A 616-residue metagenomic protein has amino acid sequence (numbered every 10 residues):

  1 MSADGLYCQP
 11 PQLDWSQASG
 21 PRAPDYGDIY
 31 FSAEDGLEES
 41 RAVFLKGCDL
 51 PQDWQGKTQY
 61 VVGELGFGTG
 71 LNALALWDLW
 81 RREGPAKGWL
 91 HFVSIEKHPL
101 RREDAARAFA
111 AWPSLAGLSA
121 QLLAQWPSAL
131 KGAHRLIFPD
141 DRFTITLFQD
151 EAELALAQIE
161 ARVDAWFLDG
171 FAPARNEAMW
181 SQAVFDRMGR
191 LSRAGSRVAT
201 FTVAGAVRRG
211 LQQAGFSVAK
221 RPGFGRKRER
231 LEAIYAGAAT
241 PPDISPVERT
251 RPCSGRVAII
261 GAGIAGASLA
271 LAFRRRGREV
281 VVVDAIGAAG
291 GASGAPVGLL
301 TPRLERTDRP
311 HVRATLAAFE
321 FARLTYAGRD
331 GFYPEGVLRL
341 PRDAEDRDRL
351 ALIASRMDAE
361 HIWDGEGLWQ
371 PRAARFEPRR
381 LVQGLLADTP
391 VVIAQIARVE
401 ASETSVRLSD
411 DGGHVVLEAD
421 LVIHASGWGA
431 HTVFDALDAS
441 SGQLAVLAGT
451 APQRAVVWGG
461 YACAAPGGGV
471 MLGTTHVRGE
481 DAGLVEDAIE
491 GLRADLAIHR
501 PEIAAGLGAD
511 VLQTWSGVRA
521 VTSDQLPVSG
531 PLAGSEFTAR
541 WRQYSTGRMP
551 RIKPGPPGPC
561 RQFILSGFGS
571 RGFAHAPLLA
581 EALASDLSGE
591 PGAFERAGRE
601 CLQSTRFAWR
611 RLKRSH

Functional and structural regions predicted by a protein language model:
M1-Y60, W77-P113, T605, R610: Rossmann-like AdoMet
D53-R162, Q182: The AdoMet/dcAdoMet-binding core of the Class I SAM-like
A116-S119, R306-T307, G331-R339, D358-L386 (+2 more regions): Helix-loop-beta segment of a Rossmann-like dinucleotide-binding subdomain
S181-A194: A short glycine-rich, Lys/Arg-flanked "PGG" loop and its adjoining helix->strand segment in the class I
A239-C253, A258, G263-R276, A285 (+5 more regions): Active-site substrate-recognition segment that forms the wall of the catalytic cavity or substrate channel
G298-W369: Dinucleotide-binding Rossmann-like beta1-alpha1 core, especially the glycine-rich loop that anchors the ADP
V392-R407: A conserved short coil-to-beta-strand element within the FAD-binding core of flavoproteins
G508-H616: C-terminal catalytic lobe of FAD-dependent flavoproteins
